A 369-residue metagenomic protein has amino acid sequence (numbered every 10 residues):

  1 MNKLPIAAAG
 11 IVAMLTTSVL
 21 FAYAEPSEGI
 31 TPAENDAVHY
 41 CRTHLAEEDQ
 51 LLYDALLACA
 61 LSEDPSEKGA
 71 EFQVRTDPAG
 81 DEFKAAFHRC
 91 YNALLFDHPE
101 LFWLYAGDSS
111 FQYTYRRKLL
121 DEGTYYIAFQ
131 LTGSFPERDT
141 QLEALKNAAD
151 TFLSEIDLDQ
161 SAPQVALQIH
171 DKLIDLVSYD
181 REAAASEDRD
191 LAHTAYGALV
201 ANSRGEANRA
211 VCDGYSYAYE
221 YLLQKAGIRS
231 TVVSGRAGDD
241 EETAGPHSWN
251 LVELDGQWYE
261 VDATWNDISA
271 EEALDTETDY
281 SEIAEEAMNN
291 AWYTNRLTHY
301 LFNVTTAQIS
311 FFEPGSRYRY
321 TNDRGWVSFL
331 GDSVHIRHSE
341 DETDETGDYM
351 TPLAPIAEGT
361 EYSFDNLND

Functional and structural regions predicted by a protein language model:
N2-A24: Sec-dependent N-terminal signal peptides of Gram-positive bacterial secreted proteins and lipoproteins
A8, A162-A166, C212: Alpha-helix N-cap/helix-initiation sites
Y23-S161, L167, T305-D369: N-terminal accessory/pre-domain segments preceding catalytic cores
A55-C59, T140, A207-A210, S234 (+1 more regions): Alpha-helix capping and helix-loop boundary segments enriched in small/acidic/polar residues
F135-P136, D175-D180, A184, A237-E241 (+1 more regions): Solvent-exposed loop/turn segments at secondary-structure junctions within structured extracellular/periplasmic domains
E137-R204: Secondary-structure boundary elements
L199-Y215: A short, highly charged nucleic-acid-interacting micro-segment common to nuclease and nuclease-linked defense proteins
G214-S310: Hydrophobic/aromatic-rich core segments of domains that either
